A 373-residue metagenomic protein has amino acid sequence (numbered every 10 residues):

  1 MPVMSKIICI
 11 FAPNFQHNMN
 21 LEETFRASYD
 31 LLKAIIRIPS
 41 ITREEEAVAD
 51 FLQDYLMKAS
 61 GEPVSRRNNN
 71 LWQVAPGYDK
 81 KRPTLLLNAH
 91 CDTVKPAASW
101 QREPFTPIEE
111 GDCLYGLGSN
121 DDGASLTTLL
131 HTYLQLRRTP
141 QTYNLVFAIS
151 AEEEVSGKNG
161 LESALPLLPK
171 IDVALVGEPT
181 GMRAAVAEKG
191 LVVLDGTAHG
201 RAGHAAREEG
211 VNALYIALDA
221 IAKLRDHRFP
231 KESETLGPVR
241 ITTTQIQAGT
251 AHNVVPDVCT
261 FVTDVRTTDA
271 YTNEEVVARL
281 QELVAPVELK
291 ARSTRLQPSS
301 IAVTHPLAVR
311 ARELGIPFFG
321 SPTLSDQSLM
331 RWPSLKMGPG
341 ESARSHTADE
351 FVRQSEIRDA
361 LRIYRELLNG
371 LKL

Functional and structural regions predicted by a protein language model:
M1-M4: Methionine residue identity
I10, N18, E23, V186 (+1 more regions): Metal-dependent amide/peptide-bond hydrolase catalytic core, centered on the "pita-bread" metallohydrolase fold
F15-P96, V258-V262, V276-E282, Q354-R358 (+2 more regions): N-terminal helical capping/dimerization or prosegment-like subdomains of hydrolases acting on amide or phosphate bonds
A27, R82-V146: Active-site metal-coordination/substrate-binding segment of hydrolases, especially metallo-dependent peptidases
L52, L126-L136, A164, A217-A220 (+2 more regions): Buried hydrophobic packing segments
V64, P107-E109, T243-I246: A structural signal for short hydrophobic beta-strand segments in well-ordered beta-sheet cores
G123-V193, T197: Acidic/histidine-rich catalytic neighborhood of metal-dependent amide-processing enzymes
